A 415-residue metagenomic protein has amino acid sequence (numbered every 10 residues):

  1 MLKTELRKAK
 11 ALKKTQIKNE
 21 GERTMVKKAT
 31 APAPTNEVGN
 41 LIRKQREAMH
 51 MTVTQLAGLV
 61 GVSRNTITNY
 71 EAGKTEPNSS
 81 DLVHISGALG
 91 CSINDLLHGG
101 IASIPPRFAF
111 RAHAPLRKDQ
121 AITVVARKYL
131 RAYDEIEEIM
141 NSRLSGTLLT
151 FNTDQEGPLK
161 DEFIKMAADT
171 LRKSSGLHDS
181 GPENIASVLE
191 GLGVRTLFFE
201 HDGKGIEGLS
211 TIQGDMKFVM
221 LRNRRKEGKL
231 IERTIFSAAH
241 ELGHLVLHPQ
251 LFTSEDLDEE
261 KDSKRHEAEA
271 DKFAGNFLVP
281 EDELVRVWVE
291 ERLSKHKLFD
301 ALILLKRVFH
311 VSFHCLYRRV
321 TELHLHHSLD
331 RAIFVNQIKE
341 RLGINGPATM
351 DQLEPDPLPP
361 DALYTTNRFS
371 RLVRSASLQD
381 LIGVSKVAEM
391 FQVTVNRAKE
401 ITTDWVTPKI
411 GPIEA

Functional and structural regions predicted by a protein language model:
L2-A415: Active-site hotspot residues in diverse enzymes, especially metal/ion-binding acidic/histidine motifs
